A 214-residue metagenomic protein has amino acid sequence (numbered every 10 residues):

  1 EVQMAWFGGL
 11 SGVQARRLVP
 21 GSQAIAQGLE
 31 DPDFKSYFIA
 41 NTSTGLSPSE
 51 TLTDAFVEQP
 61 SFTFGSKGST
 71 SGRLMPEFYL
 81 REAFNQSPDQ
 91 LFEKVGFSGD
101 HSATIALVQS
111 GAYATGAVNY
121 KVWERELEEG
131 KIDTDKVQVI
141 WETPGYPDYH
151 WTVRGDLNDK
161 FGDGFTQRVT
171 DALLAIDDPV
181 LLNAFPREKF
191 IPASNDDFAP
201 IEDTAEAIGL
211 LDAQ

Functional and structural regions predicted by a protein language model:
E1, A55, V108-Q109: Hydrophobic residues within well-ordered alpha-helices
E1-S47, Y120: Short, glycine-/small- and polar/acidic-enriched structural segments that line small-molecule recognition paths
W6-V19, R81-E82, Q109-S110, A114-T134: A ligand-binding cleft/hinge motif common to bilobed small-molecule-binding domains
F7-L10, S87-A106, P147: Short helix-initiation/N-cap motifs at beta->coil->alpha
G28-F84: A conserved helix-loop-strand patch within extracytoplasmic ligand-binding domains of the periplasmic binding
G28-Y37, K131-L173, N183-P200: Periplasmic-binding protein-like
T53-Q59, T70-F97, E124-D133, A207-L211: Ligand-binding cleft/hinge of the Venus flytrap
E58-E82, Q167-Q214: Ligand-binding clefts/hinges and TM-proximal coupling segments of bilobed small-molecule sensing domains
